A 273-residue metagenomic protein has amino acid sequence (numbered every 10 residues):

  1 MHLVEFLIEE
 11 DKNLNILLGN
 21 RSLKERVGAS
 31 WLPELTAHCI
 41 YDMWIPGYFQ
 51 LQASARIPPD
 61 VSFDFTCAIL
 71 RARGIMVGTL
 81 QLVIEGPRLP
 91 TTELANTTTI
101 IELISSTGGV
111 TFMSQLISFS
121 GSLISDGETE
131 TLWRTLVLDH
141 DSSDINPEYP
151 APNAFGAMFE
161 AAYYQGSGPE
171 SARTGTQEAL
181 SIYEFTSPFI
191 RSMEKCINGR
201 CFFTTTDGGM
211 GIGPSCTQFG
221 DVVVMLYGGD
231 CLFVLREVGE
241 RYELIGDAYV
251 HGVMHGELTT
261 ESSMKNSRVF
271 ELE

Functional and structural regions predicted by a protein language model:
M1-E273: Acidic/Ser/Thr/Pro-rich low-complexity tail/linker regions in eukaryotic proteins
